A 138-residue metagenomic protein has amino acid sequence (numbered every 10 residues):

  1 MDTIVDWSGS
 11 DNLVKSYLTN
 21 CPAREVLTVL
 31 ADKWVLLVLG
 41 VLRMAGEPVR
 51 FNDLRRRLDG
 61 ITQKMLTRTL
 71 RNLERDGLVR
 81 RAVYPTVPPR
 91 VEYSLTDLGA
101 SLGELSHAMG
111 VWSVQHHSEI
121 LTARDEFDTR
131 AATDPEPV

Functional and structural regions predicted by a protein language model:
M1-G9, R57-T67: Membrane-interacting alpha-helical segments
D2-S8, N20, G40, G103-V138: Amphipathic alpha-helical dimerization/coiled-coil segments that flank or bridge DNA-binding/regulatory modules
V14: Acidic, metal-coordinating catalytic segment for phosphate/diphosphate chemistry, firing primarily on the Nudix
Y17-M65: N-terminal helix-turn-helix DNA-binding core of bacterial DNA-binding proteins
L66, L70-D76: Basic amphipathic alpha-helical segments that dock to polyanions
E74-Y84: A short, conserved structural fragment
P85-M109: Basic, amphipathic "hinge/linker" alpha-helix immediately C-terminal to the N-terminal HTH DNA-binding motif
